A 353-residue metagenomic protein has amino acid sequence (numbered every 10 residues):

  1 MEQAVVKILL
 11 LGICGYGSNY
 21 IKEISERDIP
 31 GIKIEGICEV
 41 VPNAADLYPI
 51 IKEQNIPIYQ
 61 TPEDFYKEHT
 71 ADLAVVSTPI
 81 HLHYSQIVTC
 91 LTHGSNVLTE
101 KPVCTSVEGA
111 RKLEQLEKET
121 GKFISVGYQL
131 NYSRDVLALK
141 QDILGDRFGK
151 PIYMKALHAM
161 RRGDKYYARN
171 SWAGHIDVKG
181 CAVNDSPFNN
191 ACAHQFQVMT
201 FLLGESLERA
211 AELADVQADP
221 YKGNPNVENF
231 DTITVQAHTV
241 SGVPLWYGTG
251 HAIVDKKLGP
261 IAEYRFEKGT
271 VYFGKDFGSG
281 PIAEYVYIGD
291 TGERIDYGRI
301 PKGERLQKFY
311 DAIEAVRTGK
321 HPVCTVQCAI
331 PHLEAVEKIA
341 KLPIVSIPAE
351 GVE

Functional and structural regions predicted by a protein language model:
M1-E53: N-terminal Rossmann-like dinucleotide-binding module
G36, L73, Y153: Short, Asp-centered acidic motifs that coordinate Mg2+ and/or phosphate in catalytic or ligand-binding sites
P57-T61: Short acidic-hydrophobic, aromatic-tinged amphipathic segments that line or gate anion-handling sites
D64-F65: Short alpha-helical segment
E68, L73, P79-I80, Y84-N131: Beta-strand-loop-alpha-helix segment that lines the small-molecule cofactor/substrate pocket of alpha/beta enzymes
K122, G149-Y153, K341-E353: C-terminal capping/lid region of NAD(P)-dependent oxidoreductase domains
N131-Q217, G223-N226: Predominantly a Rossmann-like dinucleotide-binding segment in NAD(P)-dependent oxidoreductases
N184, N190-P322, V336-A340, I347-E353: Contiguous beta-strand/loop segments that form the cofactor/metal-binding neighborhood of enzyme cores
